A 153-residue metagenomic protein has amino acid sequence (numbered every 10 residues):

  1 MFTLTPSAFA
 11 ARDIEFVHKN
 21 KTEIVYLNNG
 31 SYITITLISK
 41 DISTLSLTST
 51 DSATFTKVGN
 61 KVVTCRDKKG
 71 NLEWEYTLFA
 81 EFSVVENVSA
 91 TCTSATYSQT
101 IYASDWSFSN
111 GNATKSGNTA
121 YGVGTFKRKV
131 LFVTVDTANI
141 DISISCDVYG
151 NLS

Functional and structural regions predicted by a protein language model:
M1-G70: N-terminal prepro-regions of secreted/extracellular proteins
T48-S153: Mature secreted bioactive peptide module from preproproteins
